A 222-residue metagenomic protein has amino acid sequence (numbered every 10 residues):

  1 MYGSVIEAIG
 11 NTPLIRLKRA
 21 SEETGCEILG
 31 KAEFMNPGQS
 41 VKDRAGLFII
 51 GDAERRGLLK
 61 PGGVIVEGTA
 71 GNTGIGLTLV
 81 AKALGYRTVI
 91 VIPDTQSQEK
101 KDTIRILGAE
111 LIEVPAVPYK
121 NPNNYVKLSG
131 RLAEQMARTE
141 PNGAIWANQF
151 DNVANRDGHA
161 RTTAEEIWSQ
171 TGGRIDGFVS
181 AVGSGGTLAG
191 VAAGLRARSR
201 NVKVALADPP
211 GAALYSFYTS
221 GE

Functional and structural regions predicted by a protein language model:
M1-E222: PLP-dependent amino-acid enzyme catalytic core
